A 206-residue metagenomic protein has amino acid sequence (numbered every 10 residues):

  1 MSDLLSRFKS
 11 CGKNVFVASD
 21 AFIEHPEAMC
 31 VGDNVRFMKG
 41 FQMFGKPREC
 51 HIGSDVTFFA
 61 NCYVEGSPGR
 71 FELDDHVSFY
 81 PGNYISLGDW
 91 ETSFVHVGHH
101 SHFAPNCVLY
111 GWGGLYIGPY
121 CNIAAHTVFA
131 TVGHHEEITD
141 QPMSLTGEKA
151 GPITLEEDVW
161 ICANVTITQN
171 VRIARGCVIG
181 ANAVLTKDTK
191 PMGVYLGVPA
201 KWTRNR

Functional and structural regions predicted by a protein language model:
M1-V35: N-terminal segments that cap or nucleate solenoid repeat domains
A21, H25-V31, R36-I167, V171 (+2 more regions): Flexible, glycine/small-residue-enriched loop-and-beta-strand segment within the central core of proteins
V171-L196, A200: C-terminal/domain-terminus segments
T203: Acidic, carboxylate-rich catalytic segments that either coordinate divalent cations
